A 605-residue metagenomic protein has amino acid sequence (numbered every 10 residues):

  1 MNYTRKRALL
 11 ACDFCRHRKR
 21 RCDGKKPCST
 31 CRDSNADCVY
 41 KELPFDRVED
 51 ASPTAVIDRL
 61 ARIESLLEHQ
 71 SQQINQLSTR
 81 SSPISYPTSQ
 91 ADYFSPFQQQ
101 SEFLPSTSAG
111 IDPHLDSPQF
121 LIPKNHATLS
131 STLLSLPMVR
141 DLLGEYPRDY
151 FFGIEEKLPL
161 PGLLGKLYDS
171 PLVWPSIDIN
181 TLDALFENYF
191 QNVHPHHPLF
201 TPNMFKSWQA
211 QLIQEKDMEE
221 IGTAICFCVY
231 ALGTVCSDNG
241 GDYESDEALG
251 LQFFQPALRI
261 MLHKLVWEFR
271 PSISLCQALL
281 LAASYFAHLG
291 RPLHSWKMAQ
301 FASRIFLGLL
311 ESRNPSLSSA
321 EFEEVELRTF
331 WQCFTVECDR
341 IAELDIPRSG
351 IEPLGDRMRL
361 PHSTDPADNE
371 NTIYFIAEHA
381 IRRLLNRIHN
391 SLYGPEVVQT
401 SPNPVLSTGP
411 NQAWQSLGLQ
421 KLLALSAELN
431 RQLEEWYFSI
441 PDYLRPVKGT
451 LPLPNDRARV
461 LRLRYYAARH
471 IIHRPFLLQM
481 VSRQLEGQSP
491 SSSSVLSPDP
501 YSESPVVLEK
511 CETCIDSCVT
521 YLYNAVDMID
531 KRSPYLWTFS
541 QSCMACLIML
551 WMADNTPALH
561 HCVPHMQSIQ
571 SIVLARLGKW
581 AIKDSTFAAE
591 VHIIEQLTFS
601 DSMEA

Functional and structural regions predicted by a protein language model:
M1-H194, K216, E220, A224 (+2 more regions): Intrinsic, low-complexity transcriptional activation domains
R5, E49-R59, D149, S170-A184 (+7 more regions): Extended, leucine-rich alpha-helical cores of fungal transcription factors
P27, P441-D442: Proline-anchored loop/turn motifs at beta-strand termini and strand-loop-strand connectors
E42, L67-Q70, I74-S81, R340 (+3 more regions): Leucine-rich amphipathic alpha-helices with coiled-coil/heptad-repeat character
T201: Extended, Lys/Arg-enriched charged tracts that mediate electrostatic binding to polyanionic substrates
S571-A605: Eukaryote-biased recognition of C-terminal alpha-helical segments
